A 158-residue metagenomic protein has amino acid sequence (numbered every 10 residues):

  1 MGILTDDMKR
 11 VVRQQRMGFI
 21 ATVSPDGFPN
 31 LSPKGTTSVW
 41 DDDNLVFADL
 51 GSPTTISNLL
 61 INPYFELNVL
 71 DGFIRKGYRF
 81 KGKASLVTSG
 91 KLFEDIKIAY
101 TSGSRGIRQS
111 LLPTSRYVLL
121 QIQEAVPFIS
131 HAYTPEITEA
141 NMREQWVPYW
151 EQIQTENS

Functional and structural regions predicted by a protein language model:
M1-M17: Short, basic/aromatic recognition patches
V11-V12, S38-W40, S110-L112: Solvent-exposed alpha-helices and their adjacent loops that cap or buttress functional pockets in soluble metabolic
Q15-D49, L67, Y78-R79: Short beta-strand segments
G18, P63-F65, K76-F80, T114-V118 (+1 more regions): Generic beta-strand structural signal
G27, N58-L59, L120: Buried hydrophobic positions in well-ordered alpha/beta secondary-structure cores of metabolic enzymes
T37-S38, P53-T55, L86, E136: Short, surface-exposed beta-strand-loop junctions and turns on beta-sheet-rich folds
T54-Y100: Short, structured beta-strand-loop surface elements
S85-S158: C-terminal edge-of-domain segments
